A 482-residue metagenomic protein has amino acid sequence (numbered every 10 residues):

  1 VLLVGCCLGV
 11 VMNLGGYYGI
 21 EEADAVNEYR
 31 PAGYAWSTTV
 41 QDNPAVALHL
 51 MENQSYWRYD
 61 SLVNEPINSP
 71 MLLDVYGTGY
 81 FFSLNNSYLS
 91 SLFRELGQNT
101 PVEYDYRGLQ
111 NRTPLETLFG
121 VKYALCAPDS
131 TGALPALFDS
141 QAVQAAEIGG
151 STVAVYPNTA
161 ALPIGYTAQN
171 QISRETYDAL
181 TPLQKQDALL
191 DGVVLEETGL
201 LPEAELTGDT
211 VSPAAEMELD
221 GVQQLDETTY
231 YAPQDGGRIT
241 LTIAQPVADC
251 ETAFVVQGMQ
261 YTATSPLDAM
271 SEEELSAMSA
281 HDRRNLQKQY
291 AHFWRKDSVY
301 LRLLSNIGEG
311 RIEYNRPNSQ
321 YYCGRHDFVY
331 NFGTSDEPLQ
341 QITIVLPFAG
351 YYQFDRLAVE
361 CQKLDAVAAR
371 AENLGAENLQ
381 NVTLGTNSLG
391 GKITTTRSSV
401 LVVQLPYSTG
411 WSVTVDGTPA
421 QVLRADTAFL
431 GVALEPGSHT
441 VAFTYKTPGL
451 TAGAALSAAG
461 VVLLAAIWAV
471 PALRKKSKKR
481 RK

Functional and structural regions predicted by a protein language model:
V1-D220, D235-G236, W294-G310, N315-R356 (+1 more regions): Conserved luminal/periplasmic juxtamembrane motif of membrane-embedded glycan-processing enzymes
S212-K482: Active-site-proximal, structured, solvent-exposed surfaces of multi-pass membrane proteins that position macromolecular
